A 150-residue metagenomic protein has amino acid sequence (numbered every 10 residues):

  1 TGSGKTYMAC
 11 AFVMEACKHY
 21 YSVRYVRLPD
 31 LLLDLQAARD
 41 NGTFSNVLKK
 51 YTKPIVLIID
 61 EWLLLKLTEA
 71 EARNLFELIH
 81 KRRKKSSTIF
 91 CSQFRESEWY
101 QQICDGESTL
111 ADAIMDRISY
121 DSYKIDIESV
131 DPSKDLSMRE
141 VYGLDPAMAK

Functional and structural regions predicted by a protein language model:
T1-K53: Conserved P-loop
A16, I55, R117-D121: Short flexible/disordered coil segments
Y20-S22, K53-V56, R83-F90: Loop/turn-to-beta-strand initiation segments
L31-A38, G42-K49, W62-K150: Replace "adjacent to P-loop NTPase cores in ATP/GTP-dependent enzymes" with "adjacent to NTP-binding cores
